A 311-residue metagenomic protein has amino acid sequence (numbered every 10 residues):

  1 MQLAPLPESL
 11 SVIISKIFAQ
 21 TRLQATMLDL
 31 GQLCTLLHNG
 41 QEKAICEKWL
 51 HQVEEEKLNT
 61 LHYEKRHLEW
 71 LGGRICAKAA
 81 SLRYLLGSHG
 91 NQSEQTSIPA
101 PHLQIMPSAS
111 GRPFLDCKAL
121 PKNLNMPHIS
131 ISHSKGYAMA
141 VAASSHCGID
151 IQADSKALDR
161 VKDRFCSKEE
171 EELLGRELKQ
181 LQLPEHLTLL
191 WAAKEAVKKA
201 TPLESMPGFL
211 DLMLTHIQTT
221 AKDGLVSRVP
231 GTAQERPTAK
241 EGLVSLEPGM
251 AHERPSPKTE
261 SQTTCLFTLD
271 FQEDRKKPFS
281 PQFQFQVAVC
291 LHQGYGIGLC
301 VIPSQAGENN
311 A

Functional and structural regions predicted by a protein language model:
M1-G231, E235, K240, V244-A311: Core catalytic alpha/beta fold that binds nucleotide/phospho-ligands
